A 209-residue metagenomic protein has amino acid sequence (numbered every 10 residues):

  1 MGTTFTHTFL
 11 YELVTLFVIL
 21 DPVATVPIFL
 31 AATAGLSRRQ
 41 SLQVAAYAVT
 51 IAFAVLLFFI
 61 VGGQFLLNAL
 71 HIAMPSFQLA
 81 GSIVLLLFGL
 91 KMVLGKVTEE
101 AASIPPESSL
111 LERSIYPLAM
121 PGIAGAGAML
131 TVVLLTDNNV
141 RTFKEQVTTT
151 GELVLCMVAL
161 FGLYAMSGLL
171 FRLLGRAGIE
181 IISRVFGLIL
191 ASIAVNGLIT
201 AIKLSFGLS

Functional and structural regions predicted by a protein language model:
M1-I19, G95, A102-A119: Small-residue-enriched transmembrane helix starts and helix-helix packing motifs in multi-pass inner-membrane proteins
G2-L13, N68-L79, V140-E152, G207-S209: Interfacial loop-to-helix junctions that mark the boundaries of transmembrane helices in multi-pass membrane
T8-F58: Juxtamembrane transmembrane-helix termini in multi-pass membrane transport proteins
R38-Q64, N139-R172: A small-residue-rich subset of transmembrane alpha-helices
L42-G95: Membrane helix-loop-helix hairpins that form the core translocation module of multi-pass transporters
L57-G62, A119-L134, L190-L204: Hydrophobic alpha-helical transmembrane segments in multi-pass integral membrane proteins
L70-P75, G162-I182: Membrane interface segments of multi-pass transport proteins and intramembrane proteases
V84-P105, I193-L204: Transmembrane helix exit motif
